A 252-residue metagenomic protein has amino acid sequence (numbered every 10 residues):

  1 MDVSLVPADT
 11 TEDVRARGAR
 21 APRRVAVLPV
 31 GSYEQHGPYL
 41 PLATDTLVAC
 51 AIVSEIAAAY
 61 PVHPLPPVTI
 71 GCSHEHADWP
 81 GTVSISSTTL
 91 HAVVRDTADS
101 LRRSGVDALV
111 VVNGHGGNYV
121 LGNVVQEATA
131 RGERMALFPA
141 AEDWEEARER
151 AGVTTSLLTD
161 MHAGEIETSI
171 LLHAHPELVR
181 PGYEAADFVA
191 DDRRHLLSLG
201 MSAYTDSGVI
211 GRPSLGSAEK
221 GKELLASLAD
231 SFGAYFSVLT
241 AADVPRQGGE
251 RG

Functional and structural regions predicted by a protein language model:
M1-A108, G114-G252: Extended, histidine- and acidic-residue-enriched regions that form the cofactor-binding/catalytic faces
